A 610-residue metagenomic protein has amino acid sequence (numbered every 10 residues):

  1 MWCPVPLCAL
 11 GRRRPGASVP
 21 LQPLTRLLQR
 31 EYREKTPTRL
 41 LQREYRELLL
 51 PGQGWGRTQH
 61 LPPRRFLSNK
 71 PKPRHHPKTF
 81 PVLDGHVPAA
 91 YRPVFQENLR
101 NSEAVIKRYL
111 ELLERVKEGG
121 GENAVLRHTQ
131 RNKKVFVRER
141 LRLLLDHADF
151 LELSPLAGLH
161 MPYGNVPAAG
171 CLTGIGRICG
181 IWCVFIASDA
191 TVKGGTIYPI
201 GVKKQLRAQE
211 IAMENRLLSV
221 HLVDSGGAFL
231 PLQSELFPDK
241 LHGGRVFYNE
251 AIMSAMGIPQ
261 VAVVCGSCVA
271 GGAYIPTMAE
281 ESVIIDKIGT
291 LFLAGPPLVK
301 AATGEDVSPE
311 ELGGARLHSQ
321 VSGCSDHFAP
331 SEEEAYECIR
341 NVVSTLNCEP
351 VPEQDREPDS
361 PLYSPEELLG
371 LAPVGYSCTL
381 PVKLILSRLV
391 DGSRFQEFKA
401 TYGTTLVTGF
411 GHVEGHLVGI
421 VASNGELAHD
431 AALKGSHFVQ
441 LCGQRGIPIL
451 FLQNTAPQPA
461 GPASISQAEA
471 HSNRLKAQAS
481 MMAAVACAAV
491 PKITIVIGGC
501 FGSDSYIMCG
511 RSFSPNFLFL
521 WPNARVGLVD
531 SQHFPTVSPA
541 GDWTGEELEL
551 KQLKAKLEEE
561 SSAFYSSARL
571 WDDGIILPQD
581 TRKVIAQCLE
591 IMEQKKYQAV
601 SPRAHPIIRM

Functional and structural regions predicted by a protein language model:
M1-V82: N-terminal mitochondrial targeting presequence
W2-P6, G56-M610: Ligand-binding clefts of soluble mixed alpha/beta catalytic domains
